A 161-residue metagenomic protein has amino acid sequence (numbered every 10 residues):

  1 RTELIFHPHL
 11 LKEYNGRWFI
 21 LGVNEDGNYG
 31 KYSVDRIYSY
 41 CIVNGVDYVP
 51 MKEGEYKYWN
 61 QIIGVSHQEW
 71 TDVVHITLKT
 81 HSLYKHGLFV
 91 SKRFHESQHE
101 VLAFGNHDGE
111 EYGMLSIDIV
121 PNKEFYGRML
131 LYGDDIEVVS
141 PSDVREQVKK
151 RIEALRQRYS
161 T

Functional and structural regions predicted by a protein language model:
R1-T77: Core beta-strand-centered patch of the WYL/Sm-like small regulatory domain
N60-T161: Polybasic (Lys/Arg-rich)
